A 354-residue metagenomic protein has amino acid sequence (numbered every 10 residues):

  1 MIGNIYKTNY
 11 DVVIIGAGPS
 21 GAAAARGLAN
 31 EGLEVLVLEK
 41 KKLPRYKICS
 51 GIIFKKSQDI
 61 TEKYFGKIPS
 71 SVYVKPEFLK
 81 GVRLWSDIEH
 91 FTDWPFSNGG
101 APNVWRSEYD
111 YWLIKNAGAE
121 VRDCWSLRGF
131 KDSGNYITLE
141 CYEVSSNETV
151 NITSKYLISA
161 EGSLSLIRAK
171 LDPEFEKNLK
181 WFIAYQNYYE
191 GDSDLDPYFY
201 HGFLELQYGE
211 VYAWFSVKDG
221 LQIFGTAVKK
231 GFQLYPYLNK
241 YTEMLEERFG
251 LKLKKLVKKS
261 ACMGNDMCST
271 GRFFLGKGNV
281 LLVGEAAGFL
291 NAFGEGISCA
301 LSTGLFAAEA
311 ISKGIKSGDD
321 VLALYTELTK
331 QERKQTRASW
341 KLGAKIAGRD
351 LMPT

Functional and structural regions predicted by a protein language model:
G3-S20: Beta1/beta-strand and adjacent pyrophosphate-binding region of the FAD-binding site in flavoprotein oxidoreductases
V13, A29-C49: Glycine-rich FAD pyrophosphate-binding loop
A17, L43, N116-L251, G288-F289: Predominantly flavin-linked oxidoreductase catalytic cores and closely associated redox partners
P44-R83: N-terminal FAD cofactor-binding segment of flavoenzymes
D87-V104, T138, K218-V228: Helix-loop-beta segment of a Rossmann-like dinucleotide-binding subdomain
W94-K115, K229-Y237: Short beta-strand to alpha-helix junction loop
F232-A307: FAD/FMN-dependent oxidoreductases across multiple families
S312-T354: C-terminal helical "tail/cap" subdomain of flavin- and related membrane-associated enzymes
